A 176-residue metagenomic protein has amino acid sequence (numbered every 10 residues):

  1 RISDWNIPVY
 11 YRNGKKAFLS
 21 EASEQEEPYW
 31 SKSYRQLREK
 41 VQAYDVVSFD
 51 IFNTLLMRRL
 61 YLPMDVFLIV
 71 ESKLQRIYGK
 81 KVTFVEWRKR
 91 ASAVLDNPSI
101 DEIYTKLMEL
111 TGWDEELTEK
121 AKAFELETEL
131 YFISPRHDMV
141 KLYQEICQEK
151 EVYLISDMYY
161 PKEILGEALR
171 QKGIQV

Functional and structural regions predicted by a protein language model:
R1-F49: Non-catalytic pre-domain segments flanking phosphatase-related domains
Q36-E86: Active-site neighborhood of HAD-like aspartate-dependent phosphohydrolases
Y44, E149-K150, V176: Short, well-ordered alpha-helix to beta-strand connector turns
L55-R59, M64, A91-N97, P161-L165: Short catalytic/ligand-binding loop motif for oxyanion handling, primarily in non-cytosolic enzymes, centered on
L62-V66, S99, I103, P135-L142 (+1 more regions): Conserved alpha-helical elements of sugar-nucleotide-dependent glycosyltransferases
V66, V70-F124: A metal-dependent, Asp-based hydrolase signature
E116-L169: Substrate-recognition element of Asp-dependent hydrolases with the DxDx(T/V) motif
